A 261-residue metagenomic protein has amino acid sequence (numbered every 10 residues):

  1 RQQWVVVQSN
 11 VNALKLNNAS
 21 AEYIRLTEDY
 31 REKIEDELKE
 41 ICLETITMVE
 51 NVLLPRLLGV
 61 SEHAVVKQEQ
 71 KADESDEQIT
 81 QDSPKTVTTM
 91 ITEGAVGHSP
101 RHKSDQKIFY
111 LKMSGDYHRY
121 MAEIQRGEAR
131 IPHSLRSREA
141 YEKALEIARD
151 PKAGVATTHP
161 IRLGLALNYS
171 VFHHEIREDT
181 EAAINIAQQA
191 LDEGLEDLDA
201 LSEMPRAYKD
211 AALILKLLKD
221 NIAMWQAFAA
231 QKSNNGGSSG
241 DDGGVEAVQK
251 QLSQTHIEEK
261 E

Functional and structural regions predicted by a protein language model:
R1-D116, Y120-E139, K143, D210 (+2 more regions): N-terminal alpha-helical interaction modules that lie
R101, D150-T157, E196-S202, Y208-K209: Short coil/turn linkers that connect adjacent helices within long alpha-helical scaffolds, especially alpha-solenoid
K107-M113, T157-F172, A207-D220: Amphipathic alpha-helical protein-interaction segments enriched in hydrophobic
D116-A122, L165-E178: Hydrophobic/aromatic-rich effector regions of fungal transcription factors
A156-R162, I176-I186, L201: Short conserved catalytic/interaction loops centered on acidic-Pro-aromatic/His motifs
A183-D197: TPR/TPR-like (Sel1-like) alpha-helical repeat modules
